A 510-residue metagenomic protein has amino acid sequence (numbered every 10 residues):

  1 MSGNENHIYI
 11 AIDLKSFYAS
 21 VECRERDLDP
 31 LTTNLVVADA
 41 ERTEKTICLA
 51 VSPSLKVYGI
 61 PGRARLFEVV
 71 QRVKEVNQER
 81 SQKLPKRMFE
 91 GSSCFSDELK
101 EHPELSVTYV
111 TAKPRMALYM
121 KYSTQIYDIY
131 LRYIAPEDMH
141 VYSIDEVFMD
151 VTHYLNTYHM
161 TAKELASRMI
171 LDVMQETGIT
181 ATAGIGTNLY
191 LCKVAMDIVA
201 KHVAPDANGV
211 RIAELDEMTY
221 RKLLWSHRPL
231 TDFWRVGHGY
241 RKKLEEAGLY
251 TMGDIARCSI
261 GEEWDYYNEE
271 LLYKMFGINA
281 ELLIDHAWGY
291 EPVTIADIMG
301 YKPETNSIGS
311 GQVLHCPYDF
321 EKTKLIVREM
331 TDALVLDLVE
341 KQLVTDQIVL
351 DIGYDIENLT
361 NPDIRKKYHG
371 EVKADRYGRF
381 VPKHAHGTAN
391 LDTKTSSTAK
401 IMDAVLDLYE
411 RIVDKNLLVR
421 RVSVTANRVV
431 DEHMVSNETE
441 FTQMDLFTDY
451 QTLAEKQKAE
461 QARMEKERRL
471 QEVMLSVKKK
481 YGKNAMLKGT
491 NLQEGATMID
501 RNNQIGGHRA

Functional and structural regions predicted by a protein language model:
M1-I295, A454-A510: Gly/Gly-Pro- and Ser/Thr-rich, intrinsically disordered tail segments characteristic of DNA damage-repair and tolerance
S2, A11, D232, H238-V419 (+1 more regions): DNA-contacting surface of Y-family translesion DNA polymerases
V21, G378-A510: Acidic, metal-coordinating catalytic segment for phosphate/diphosphate chemistry, firing primarily on the Nudix
R42, N156, Y190, V313 (+4 more regions): Generic "edge-of-domain/loop-turn" microfeature
K74-P85, E321, L325-R328, V335 (+3 more regions): Contiguous hydrophobic segments
A135-M139, H159-L171, H202-L215, Y301-S307 (+5 more regions): Short, Lys/Arg-enriched charge-dense amphipathic segments
T152-Y154, T187-C192, I352-L359, N427-H433 (+1 more regions): Short, internal active-site loops enriched in acidic
T180-T182, V349, S423: Residues at or immediately flanking beta-strands
